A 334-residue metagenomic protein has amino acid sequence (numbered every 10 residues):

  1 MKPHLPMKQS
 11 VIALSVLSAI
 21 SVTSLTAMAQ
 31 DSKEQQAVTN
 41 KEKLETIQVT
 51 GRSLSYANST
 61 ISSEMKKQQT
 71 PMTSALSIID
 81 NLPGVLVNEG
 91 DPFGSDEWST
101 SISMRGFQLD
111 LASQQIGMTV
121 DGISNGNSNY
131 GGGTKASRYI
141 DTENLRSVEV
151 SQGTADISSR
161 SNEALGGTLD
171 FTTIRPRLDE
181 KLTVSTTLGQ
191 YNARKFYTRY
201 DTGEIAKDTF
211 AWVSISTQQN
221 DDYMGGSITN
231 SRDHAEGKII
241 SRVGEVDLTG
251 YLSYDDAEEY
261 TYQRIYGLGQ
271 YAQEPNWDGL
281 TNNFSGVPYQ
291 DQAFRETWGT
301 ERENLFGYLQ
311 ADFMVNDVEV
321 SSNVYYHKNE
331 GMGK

Functional and structural regions predicted by a protein language model:
M1-V38: Cleavable N-terminal targeting peptides that direct proteins into the secretory/outer-membrane pathway or into
Q36-T39, L76, D80-S124: Extracytoplasmic beta-strand/coil segments of soluble accessory domains associated with Gram-negative outer-membrane
K41-L76, D96-S101, V150: N-terminal periplasmic "start-of-domain" segments of outer-membrane beta-barrel proteins
A75-I78, S101-G106, T119, A136-R138 (+3 more regions): N-terminal periplasmic accessory domains that precede and gate Gram-negative outer-membrane beta-barrel machines
I123-Q152, T172: Short acidic/polar hinge/loop motifs at secondary-structure boundaries that mediate gating or recognition
K181-L268, W298-M314: Transmembrane beta-barrel wall of Gram-negative outer-membrane proteins
G225, T249-Q292, G331-K334: Outer-membrane beta-barrel and related beta-rich outer-membrane complex signature in Gram-negative bacteria
E274-N276, N283-Q290, T300-F306, A311-K334: Replace "related TpsB outer-membrane translocases also match" with "some related outer-membrane beta-barrels such as
